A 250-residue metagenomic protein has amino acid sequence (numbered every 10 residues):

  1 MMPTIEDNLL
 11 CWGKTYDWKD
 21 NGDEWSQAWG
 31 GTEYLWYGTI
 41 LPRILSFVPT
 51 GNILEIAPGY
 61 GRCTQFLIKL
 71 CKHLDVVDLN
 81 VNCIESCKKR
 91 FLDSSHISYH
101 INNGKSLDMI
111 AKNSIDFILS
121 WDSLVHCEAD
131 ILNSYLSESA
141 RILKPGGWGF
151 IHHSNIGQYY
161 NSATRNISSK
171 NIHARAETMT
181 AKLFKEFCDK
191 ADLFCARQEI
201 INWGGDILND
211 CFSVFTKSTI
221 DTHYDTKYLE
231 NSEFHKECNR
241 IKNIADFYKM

Functional and structural regions predicted by a protein language model:
M1-T50, I56-D108, C127-S134, W148-M250: Class I (Rossmann-like) S-adenosyl-L-methionine-dependent methyltransferase catalytic domain, capturing the SAM-binding
T64, K112, D122: Conserved acidic functional residues
D108-I118: A short acidic, Gly/Pro-enriched loop at the edge of an enzyme's catalytic core that lines a small-molecule cofactor
F117-D130: A short SAM/SAH-binding and catalytic strip from SAM-dependent methyltransferases
N133-P145: A short glycine-rich, Lys/Arg-flanked "PGG" loop and its adjoining helix->strand segment in the class I
